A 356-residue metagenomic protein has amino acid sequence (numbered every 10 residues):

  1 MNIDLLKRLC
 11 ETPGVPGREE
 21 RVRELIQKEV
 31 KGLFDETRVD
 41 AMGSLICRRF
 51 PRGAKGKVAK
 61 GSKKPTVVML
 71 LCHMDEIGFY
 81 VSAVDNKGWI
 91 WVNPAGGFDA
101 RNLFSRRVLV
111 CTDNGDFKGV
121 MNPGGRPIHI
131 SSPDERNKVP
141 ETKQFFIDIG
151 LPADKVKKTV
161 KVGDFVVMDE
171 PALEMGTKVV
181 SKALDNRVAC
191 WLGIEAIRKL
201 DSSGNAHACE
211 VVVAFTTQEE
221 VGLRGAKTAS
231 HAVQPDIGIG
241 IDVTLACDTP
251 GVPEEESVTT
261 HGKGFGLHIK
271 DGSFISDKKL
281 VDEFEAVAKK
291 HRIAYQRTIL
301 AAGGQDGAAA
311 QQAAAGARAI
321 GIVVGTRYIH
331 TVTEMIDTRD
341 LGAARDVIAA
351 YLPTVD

Functional and structural regions predicted by a protein language model:
M1-D356: N-terminal hydrophobic/helix-forming segments and targeting peptides
